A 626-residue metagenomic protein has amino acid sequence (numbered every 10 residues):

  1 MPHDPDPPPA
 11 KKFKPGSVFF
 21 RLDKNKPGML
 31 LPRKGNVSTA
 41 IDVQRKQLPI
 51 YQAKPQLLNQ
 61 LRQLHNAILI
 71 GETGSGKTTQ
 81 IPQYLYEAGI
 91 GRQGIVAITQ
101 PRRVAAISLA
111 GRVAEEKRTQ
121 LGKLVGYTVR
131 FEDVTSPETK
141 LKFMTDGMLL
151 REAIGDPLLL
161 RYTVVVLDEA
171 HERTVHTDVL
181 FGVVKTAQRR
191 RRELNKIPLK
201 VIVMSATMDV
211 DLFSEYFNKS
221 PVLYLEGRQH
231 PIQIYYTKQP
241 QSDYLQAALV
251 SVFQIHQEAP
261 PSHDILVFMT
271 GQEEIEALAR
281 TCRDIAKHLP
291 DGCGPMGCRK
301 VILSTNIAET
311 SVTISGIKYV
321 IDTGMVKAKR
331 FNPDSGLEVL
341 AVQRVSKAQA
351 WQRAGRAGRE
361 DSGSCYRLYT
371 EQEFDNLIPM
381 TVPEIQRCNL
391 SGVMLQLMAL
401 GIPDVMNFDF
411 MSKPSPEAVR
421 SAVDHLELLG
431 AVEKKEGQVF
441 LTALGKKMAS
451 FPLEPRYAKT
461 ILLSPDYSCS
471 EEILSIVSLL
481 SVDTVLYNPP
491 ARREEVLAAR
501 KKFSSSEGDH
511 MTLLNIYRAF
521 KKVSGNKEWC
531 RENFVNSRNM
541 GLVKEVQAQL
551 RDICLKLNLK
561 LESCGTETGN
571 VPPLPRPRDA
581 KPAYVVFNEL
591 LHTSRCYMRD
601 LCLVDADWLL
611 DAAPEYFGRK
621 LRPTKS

Functional and structural regions predicted by a protein language model:
M1-T460, S464-Y467, T484, K501-K502 (+6 more regions): P-loop NTPase motor module signature
G363, L429, S470-L474, G508-M511 (+1 more regions): Active-site lining segments that contact anionic ligands and/or coordinate catalytic metals
C469-V571: C-terminal helical accessory/scaffold domains
N539, D579, K620-P623: Positively charged, low-complexity intrinsically disordered regions
G565-Y584: Conserved nucleotide-binding/hydrolysis modules and their immediate coupling elements across P-loop/ASCE NTPase motors
P582-F587, L601: Compact beta-sheet-dominated globular domain cores
